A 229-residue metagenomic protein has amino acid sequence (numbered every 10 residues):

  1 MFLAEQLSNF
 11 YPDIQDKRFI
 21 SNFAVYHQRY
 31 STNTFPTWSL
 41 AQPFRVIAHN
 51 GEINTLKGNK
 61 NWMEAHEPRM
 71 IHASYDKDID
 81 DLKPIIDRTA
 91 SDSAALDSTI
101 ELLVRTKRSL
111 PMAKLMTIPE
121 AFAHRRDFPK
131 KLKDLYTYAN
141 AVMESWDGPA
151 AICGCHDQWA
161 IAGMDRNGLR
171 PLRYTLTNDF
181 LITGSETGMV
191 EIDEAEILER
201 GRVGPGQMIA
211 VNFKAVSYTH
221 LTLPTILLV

Functional and structural regions predicted by a protein language model:
M1-N59, L102, P111-A210: Conserved mixed alpha/beta core segments that line enzyme active sites in large multi-domain catalysts
K60-N61, K214-S217: Short, charged beta-turn/beta-strand-edge "cap" motif at the junction between a beta-strand and an adjacent loop
M63-D76: A short, polar/charged loop-to-alpha-helix boundary motif
S74-E120: Active-site-adjacent segment of 2-oxoglutarate/Fe(II) JmjC oxygenases
P119, V216-T219: Contiguous hydrophobic segments
T219-T225: Conserved small/polar residues in nucleotide/adenosyl-binding loops
